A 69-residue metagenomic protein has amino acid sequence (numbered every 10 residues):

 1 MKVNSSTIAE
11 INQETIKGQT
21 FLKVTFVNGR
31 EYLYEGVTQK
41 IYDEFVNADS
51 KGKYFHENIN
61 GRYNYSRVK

Functional and structural regions predicted by a protein language model:
M1-K69: Acidic/histidine-enriched, beta-strand-rich ligand/metal-binding domains
